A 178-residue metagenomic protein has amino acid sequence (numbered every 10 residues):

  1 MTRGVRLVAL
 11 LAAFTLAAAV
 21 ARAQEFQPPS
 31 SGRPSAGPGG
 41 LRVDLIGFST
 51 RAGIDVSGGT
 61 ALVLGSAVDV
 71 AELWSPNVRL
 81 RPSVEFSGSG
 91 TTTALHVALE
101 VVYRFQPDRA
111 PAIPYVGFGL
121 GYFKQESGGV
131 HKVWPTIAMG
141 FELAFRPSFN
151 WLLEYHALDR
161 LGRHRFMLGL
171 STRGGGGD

Functional and structural regions predicted by a protein language model:
M1-G37, G176-D178: Cleavable N-terminal export/targeting peptides
G37-G39, G53-S57, F86-T92, Q125-V130 (+1 more regions): Outer-membrane beta-barrel domain signature
G39-F48, L62, P76-L80, T93-L95 (+4 more regions): Outer-envelope beta-barrel architecture signal
R42, V56, V70-P76, F105-R109 (+3 more regions): Outer-membrane beta-barrel strand-turn architecture
F48-I54, P82-F86, L99, V116-Y122 (+3 more regions): Transmembrane beta-barrel strands of outer-membrane/channel proteins
S49, G65-A67, A98-E100, T136-A138 (+1 more regions): Membrane-embedded beta-strand positions in outer-membrane beta-barrel channels/transporters
L64, R163-D178: Outer-membrane beta-barrel "beta-signal"
L64-G128, F145: Gram-negative (and chloroplast) outer-membrane scaffold detector with strong preference for beta-barrel transmembrane
